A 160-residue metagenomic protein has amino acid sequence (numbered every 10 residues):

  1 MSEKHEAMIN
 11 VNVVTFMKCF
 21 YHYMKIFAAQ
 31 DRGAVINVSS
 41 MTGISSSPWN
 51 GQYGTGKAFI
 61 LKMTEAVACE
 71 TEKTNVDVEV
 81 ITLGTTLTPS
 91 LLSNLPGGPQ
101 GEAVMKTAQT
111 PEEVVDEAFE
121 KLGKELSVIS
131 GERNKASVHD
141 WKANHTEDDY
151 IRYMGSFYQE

Functional and structural regions predicted by a protein language model:
E3-N10: Active-site Tyr-X3-Lys motif and surrounding loop/helix of classical short-chain dehydrogenase/reductase
F20, G56: Active-site helix of classical SDR
I26, S45, A66-D77: Active-site-adjacent segment of SDR/Rossmann-fold oxidoreductases
S40: Residue(s) in the substrate-gating loop at a strand-loop-helix junction that position the organic substrate next
S47-G51: Active-site loop immediately N-terminal to the catalytic Tyr-X3-Lys motif of short-chain dehydrogenase/reductase
V80, G97-W141: C-terminal helical subdomain
T85-L95: Short beta-loop-alpha junction of Rossmann-like oxidoreductase domains
